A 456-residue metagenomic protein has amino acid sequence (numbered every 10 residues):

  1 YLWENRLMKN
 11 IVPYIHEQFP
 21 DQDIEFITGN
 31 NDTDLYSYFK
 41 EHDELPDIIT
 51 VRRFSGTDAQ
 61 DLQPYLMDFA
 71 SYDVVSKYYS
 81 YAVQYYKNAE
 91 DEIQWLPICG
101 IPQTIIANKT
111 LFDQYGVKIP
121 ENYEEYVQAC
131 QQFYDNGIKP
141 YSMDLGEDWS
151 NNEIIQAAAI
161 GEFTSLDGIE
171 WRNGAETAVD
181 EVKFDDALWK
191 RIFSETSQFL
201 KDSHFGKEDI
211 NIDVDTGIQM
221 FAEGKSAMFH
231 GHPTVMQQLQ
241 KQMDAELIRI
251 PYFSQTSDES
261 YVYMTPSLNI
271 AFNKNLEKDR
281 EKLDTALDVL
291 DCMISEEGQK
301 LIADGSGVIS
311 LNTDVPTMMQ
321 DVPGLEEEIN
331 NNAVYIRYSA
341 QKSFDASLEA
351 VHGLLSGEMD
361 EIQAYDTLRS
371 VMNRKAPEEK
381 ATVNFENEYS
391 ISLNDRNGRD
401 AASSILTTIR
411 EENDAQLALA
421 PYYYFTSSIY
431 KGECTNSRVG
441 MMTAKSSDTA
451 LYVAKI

Functional and structural regions predicted by a protein language model:
Y1-G56, I119, I362-Q363, S370-E411: Conserved N-terminal structural module of periplasmic/extracytoplasmic solute-binding proteins
E17-Q18, Q114-Y115, Q240-D304: Extracytoplasmic/periplasmic substrate-recognition and gating elements
S37-K40, P46-D47, V75-L111, K139-P140 (+3 more regions): A structural signal for short loop-to-beta-strand junctions that line the ligand-binding cleft of periplasmic/secreted
R52-T104, K118, V127, I154-Q156 (+1 more regions): Hinge/lid segment of periplasmic solute-binding proteins
D68-S80, Q84, E162-R191, K241-Q242 (+1 more regions): Short, solvent-exposed loop/beta-turn-alpha elements that line the ligand-binding surface or hinge of extracytoplasmic
Q94, V127-D180: Extracytoplasmic/periplasmic solute-binding protein
D113, Q299, T313, E327-P421 (+3 more regions): Conserved C-terminal helix/tail region of periplasmic/extracytoplasmic solute-binding proteins
Q132, G174-I210: Glycine-centered hinge/linker elements that transmit conformational signals in sensory and ligand-binding systems
